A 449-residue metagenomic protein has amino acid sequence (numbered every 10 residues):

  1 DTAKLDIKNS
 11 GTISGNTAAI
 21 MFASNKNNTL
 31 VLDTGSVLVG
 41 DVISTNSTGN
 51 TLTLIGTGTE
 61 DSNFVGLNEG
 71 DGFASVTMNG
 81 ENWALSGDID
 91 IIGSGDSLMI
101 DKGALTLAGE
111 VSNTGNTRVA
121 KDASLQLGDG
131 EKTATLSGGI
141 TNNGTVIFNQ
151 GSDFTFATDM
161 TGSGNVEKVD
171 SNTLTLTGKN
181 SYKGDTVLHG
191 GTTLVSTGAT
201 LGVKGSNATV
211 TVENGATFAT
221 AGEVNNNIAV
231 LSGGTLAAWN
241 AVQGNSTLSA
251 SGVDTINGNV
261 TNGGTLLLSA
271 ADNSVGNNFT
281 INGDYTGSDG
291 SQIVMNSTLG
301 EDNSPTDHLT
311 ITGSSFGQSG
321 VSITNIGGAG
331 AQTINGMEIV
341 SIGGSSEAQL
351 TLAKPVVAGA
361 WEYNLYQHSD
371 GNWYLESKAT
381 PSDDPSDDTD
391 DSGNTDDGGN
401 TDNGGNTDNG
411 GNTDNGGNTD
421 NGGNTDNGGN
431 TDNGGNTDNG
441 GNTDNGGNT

Functional and structural regions predicted by a protein language model:
D1-S14, F22-V31: Anionic, Ser/Thr-rich low-complexity intrinsically disordered regions
I13-T17, M21, N46-G87, G93-G109 (+9 more regions): Extracellular beta-solenoid/beta-roll
L30-L32, A123-S124: A short, solvent-exposed beta-strand micro-motif common in secreted/extracellular proteins
D388-T449: Long, intrinsically disordered low-complexity tandem-repeat segments
